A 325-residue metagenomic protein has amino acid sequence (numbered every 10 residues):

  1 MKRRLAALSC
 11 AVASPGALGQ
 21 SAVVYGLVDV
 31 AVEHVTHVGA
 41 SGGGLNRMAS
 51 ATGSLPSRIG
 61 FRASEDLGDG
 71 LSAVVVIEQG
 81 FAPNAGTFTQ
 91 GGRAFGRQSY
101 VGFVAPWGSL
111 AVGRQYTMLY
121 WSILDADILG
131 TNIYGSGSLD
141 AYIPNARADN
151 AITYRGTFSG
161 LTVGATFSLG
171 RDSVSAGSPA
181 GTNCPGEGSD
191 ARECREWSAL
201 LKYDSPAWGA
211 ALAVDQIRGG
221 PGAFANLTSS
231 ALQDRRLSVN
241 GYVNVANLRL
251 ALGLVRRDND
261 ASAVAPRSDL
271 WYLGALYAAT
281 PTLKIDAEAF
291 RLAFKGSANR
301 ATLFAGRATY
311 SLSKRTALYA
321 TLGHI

Functional and structural regions predicted by a protein language model:
A6-A13: Bacterial N-terminal signal peptides
A13-G16, S21: N-terminal signal peptide c-region/cleavage motif recognized by signal peptidases
Q20-H34, N46-G170, K202-P206: Outer membrane beta-barrel
V23-Y25, S72-V74, S109-G113, T162-G164 (+6 more regions): Residue-level detector of the transmembrane beta-barrel scaffold of outer-membrane proteins
V28-H34, V75-Q79, R114, A165-L169 (+5 more regions): Transmembrane beta-barrel strands of outer-membrane/channel proteins
V32-A40, F81-T87, M118-S122, R171-S175 (+5 more regions): Gram-negative outer-membrane beta-barrel proteins
G42-G53, T89-G96, Y142-P144, P179-C194 (+3 more regions): Replace "Gram-negative outer membrane beta-barrel proteins" with "bacterial and organellar outer membrane beta-barrel
R192-Y310, G323: Detector for outer-membrane/organellar transmembrane beta-barrel domains, recognizing the amphipathic beta-strand
